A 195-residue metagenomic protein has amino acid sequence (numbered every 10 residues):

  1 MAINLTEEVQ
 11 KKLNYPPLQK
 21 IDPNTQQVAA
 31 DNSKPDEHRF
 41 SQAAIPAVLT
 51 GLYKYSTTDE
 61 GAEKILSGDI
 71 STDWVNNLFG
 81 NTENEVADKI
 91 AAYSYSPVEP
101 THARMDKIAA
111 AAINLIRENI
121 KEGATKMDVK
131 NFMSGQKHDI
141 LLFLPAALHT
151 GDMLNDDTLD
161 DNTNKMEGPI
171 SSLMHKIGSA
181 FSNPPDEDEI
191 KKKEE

Functional and structural regions predicted by a protein language model:
M1-E195: A structural "flexibility-hinge" signal
